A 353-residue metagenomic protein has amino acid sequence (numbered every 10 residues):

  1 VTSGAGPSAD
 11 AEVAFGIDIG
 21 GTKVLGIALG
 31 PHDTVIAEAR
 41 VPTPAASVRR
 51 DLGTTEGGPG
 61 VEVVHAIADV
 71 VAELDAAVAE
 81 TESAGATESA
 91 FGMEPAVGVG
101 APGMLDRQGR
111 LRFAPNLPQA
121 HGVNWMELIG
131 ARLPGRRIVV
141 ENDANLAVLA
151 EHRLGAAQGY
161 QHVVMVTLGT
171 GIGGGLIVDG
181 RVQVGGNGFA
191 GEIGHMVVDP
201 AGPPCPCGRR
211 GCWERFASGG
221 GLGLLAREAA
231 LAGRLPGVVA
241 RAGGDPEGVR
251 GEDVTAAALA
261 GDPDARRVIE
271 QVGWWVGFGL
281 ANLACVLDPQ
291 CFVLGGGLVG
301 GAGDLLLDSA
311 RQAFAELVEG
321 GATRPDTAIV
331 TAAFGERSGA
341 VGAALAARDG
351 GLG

Functional and structural regions predicted by a protein language model:
V1-A96, D106-R110, E127-R137, A150-H162 (+2 more regions): ATP-binding/phosphotransfer module of carbohydrate and carboxylate kinases, centering on a glycine-rich
D18, G98-P102, E141, M165-G171 (+1 more regions): Short beta-strand segments
K23, A144-L146, T170-G173, P200: Conserved A3 ("GATE") glycine/threonine-rich loop of ANL adenylate-forming enzymes
A39-V41, P115, G186: Short hydrophobic alpha-helix segments
R110-H121: A charged helix-plus-loop insertion that forms the helical arch/lid used to bind and gate nucleic-acid substrates
N116, N142-N145, N282-C285: Asparagine-centered polar/low-complexity signal
L146-R153, G174-L176, H195-M196: Adenylate-forming
F189-E192: Structural signature of FAD isoalloxazine-binding scaffolds in flavoprotein oxidoreductases
